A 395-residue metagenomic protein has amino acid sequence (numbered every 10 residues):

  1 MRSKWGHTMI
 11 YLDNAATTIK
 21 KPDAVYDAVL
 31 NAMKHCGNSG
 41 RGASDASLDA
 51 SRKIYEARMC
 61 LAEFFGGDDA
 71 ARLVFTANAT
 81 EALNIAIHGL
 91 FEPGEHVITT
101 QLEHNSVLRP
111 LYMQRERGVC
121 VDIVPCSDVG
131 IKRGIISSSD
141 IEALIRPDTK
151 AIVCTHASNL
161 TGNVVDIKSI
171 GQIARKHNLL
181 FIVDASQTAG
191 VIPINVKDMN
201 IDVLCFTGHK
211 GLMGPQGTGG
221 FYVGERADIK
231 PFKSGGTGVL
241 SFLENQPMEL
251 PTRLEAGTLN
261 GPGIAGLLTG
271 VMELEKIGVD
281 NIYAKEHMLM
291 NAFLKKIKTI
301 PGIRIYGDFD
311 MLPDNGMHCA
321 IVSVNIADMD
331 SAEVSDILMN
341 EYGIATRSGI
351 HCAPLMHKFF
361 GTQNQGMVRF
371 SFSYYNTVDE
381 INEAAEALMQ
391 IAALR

Functional and structural regions predicted by a protein language model:
M1-R395: Pyridoxal 5′-phosphate
